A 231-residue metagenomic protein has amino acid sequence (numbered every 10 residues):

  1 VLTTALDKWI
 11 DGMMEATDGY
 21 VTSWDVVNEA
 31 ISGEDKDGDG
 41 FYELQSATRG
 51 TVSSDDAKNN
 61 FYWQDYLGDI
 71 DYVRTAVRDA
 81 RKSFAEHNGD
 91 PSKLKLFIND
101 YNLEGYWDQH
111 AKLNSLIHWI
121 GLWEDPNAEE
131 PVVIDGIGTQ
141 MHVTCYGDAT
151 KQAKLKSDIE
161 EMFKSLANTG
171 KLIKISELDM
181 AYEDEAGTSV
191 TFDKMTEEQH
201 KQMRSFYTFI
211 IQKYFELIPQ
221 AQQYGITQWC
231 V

Functional and structural regions predicted by a protein language model:
V1, S32-K36, Y182-S189: Short acidic/His/Gly/Ser-rich catalytic and metal-binding motifs that mark active-site loops of diverse hydrolases
L2, L6, D65-D69, Q109-K112 (+3 more regions): Residue-level preference for long, well-ordered alpha-helices that form the structural scaffold of enzyme catalytic
L2-E29, G68-S83, S115-E130, Q202-A221: An active-site-proximal structural segment forming one wall of the substrate-binding cleft that immediately precedes
W9-N59, F97-Y101, D135-G138, A221-C230: Active-site groove signature of glycoside hydrolases
D11-D18, T22-D25, M141-D158, D184-M195 (+1 more regions): Short secondary-structure transition/capping segments
Y42, A47-T188: Noncatalytic carbohydrate-binding groove/subsite architecture in carbohydrate-active enzymes
M141-T144, I173-L178, E183, Q199-V231: Substrate-binding cleft of secreted/luminal carbohydrate-active enzymes
